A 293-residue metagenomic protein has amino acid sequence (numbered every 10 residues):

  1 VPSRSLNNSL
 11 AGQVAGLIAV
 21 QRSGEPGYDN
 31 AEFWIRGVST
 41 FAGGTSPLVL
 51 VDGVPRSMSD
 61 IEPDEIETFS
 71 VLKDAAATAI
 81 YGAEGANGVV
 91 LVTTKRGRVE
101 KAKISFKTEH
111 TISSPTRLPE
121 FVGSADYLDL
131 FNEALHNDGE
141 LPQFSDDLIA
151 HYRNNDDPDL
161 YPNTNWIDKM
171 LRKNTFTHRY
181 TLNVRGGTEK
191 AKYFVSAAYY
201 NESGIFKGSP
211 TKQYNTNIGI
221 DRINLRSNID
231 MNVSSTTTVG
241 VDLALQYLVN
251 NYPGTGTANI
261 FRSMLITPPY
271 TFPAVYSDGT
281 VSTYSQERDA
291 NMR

Functional and structural regions predicted by a protein language model:
V1-L6, E109, T267-Y270, A274-V275 (+2 more regions): Short intrinsically disordered, low-complexity coil segments enriched in acidic
V1-R226, T238-G240: Short, small/polar-rich motifs associated with maturation and membrane association, primarily at protein termini
T45-S46, N228-T237, L243-Y247, S282 (+1 more regions): Extracellular/periplasmic, surface-exposed regions of secreted and cell-surface proteins
V51, S235, S277: Short, ordered coil/turn segments that flank beta-strands lining enzyme active or ligand-binding pockets
S114-D147, Q246-R288: A surface-exposed, glycine/aromatic-enriched loop/edge motif typical of exported proteins
